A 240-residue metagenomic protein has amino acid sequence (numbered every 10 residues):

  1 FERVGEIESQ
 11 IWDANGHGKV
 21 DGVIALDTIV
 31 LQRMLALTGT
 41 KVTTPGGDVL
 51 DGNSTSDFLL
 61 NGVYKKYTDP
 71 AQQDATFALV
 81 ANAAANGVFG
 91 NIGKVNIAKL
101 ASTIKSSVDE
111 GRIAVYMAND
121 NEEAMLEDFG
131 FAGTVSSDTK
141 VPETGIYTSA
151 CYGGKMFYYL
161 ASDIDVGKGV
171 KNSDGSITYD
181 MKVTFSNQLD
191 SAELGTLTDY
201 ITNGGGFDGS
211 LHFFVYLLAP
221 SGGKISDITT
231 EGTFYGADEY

Functional and structural regions predicted by a protein language model:
F1-E6, G39-Y240: Lumenal/extracellular ectodomains and adaptor appendage modules of the eukaryotic vesicle/secretory system
E2-L37, G87: Amphipathic, coiled-coil-like alpha-helical scaffolding segments used for oligomerization/assembly
